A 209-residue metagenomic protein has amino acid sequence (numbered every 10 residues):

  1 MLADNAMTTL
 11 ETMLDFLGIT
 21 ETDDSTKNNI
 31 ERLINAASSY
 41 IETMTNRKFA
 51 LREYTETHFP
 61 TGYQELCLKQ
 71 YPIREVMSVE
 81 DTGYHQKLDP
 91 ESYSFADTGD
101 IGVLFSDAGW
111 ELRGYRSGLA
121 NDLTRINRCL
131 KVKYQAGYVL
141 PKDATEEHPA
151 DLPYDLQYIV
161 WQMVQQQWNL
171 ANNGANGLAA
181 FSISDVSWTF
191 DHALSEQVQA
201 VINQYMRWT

Functional and structural regions predicted by a protein language model:
M1-T209: Divalent metal-cofactor coordination and adjacent catalytic microenvironments
